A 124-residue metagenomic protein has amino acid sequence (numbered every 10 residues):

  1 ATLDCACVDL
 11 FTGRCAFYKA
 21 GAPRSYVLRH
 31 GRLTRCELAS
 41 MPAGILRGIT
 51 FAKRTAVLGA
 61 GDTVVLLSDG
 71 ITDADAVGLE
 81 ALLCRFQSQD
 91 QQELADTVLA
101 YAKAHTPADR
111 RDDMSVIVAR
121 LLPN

Functional and structural regions predicted by a protein language model:
A1-N124: Conserved subregion of the PPM/PP2C metallophosphatase catalytic domain
